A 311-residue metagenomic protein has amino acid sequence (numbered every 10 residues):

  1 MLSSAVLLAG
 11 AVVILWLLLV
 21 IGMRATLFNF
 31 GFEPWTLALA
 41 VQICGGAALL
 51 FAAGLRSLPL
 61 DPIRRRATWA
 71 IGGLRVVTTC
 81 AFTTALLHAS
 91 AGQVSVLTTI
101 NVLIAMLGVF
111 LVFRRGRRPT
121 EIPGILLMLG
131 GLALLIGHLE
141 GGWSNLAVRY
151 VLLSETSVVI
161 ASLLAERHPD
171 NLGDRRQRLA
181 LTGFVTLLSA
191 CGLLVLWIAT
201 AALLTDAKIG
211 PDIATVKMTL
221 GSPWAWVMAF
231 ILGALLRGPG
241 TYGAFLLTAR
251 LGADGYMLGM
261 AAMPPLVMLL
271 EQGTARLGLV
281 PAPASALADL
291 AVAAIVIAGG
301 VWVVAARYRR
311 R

Functional and structural regions predicted by a protein language model:
M1-T36, G73, V77, A81 (+8 more regions): Glycine-/small-residue-enriched transmembrane alpha-helix faces in small-molecule transporters and effluxers
L7, V13, L37-A40, V76-T79 (+3 more regions): Helix-helix packing/entry segments at the starts of transmembrane helices
A9-G10, I63-G72, R117-L129, R176-F184: Cytoplasmic-side transmembrane-helix entry/capping segments in multi-pass membrane proteins
L18-L19, R56-T98, M106, L134 (+1 more regions): Specific transmembrane alpha-helical segments of multi-pass solute transporters/efflux pumps, especially DMT/EamA
G22-A25, G45-I63, L129-W143, L188-A225 (+2 more regions): Membrane-interface helix-cap regions at the ends of transmembrane helices in multi-pass membrane proteins
F30-V77, I104-A105, T156-A165, T182-L204 (+2 more regions): Transmembrane alpha-helices of multi-pass small-molecule transport proteins
L49, G108, R117-H138, A262 (+1 more regions): Hydrophobic transmembrane alpha-helices of multi-pass small-molecule transport proteins
A53, S57, F82-T84, N101-P123 (+1 more regions): C-terminal transmembrane-helix exit sites in multi-pass transporters
